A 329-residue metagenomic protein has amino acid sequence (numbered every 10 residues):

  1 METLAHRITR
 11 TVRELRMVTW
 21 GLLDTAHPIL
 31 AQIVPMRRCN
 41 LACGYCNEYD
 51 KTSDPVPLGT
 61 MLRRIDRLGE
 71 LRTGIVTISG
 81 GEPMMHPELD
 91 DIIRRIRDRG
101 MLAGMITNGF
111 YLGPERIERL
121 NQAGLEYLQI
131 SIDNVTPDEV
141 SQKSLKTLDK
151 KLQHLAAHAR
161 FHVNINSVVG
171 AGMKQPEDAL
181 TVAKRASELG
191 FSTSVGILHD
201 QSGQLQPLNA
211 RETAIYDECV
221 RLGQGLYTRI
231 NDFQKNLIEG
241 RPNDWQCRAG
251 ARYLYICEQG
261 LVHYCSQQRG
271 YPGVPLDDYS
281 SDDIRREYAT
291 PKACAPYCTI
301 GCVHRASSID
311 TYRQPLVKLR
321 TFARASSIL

Functional and structural regions predicted by a protein language model:
E2-Y127, R320, L329: Conserved alpha-helical substructure of the radical SAM core
V18-L22, E239-N243, I284: Short, P/G- and charge-enriched loop/turn segments at secondary-structure junctions
I29-V34, I230-N236, L276-A289: Short, intrinsically disordered, charge-biased short linear motifs at domain edges
I33, R37-N40, R241, Y288 (+2 more regions): Processing junctions and N-termini across compartments
R38, A42, C46-Y49, G250 (+3 more regions): Cys/His-rich metal-chelating microdomains
V56, L102, Q122-Y127, S131-H263 (+3 more regions): Radical SAM enzyme [4Fe-4S]-AdoMet core and its adjacent flexible, acidic and glycine-rich loops/tails across
Q259-L329: Flexible mid-to-C-terminal extensions adjoining Fe-S/redox cofactors in radical SAM and related proteins
